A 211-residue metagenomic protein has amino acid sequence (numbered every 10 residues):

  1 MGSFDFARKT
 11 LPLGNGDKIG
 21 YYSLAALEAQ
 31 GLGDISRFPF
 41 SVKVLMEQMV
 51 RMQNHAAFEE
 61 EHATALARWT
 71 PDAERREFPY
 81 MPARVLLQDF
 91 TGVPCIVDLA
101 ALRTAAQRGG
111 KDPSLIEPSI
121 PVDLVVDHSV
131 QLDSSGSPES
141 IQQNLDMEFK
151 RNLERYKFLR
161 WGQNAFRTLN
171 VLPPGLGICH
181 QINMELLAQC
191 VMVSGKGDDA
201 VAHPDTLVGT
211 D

Functional and structural regions predicted by a protein language model:
M1-T210: Fe-S-dependent hydro-lyases/dehydratases of central metabolism
